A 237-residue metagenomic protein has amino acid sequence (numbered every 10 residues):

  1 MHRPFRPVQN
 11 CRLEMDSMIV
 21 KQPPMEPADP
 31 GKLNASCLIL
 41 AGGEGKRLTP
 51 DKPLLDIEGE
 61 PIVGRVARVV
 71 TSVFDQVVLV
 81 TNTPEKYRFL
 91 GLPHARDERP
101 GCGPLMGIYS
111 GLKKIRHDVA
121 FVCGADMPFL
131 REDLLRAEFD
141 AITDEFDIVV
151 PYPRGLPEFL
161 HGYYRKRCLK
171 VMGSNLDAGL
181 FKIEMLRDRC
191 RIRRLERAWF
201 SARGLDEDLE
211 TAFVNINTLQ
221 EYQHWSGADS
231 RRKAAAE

Functional and structural regions predicted by a protein language model:
H2-V8: N-terminal amphipathic/hydrophobic targeting modules at extreme N-termini, encompassing cleavable Sec/SRP-type signal
V8, P93, L135, L169-K170 (+2 more regions): A generic structural signal for solvent-exposed, polar alpha-helical segments
D16, V20-L33, E184-E237: Conserved alpha/beta core of the MobA/IspD/sugar-nucleotide pyrophosphorylase nucleotidyltransferase superfamily
D29-G162, K166-R167, G173-L180, D188-A212: Nucleotide and nucleotide-moiety/phosphate-recognizing core
